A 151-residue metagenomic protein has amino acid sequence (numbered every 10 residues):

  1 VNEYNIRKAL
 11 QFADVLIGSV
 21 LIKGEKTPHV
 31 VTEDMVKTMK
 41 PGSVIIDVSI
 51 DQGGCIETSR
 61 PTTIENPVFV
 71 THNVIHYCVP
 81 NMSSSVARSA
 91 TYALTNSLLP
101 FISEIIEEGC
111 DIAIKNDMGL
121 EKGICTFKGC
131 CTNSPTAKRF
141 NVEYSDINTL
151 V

Functional and structural regions predicted by a protein language model:
V1-N73: Rossmann-like adenosine-cofactor binding region
I50, C55-V151: Adenosine-phosphate binding glycine-rich loop
